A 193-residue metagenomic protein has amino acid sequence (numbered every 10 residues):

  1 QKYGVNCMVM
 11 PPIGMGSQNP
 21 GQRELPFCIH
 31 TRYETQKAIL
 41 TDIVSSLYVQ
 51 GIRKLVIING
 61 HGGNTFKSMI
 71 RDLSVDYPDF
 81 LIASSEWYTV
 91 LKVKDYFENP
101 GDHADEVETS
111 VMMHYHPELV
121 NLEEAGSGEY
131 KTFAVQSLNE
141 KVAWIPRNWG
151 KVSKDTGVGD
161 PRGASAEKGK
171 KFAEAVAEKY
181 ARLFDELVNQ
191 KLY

Functional and structural regions predicted by a protein language model:
Q1-L55, G60-Y193: Extended, histidine- and acidic-residue-enriched regions that form the cofactor-binding/catalytic faces
